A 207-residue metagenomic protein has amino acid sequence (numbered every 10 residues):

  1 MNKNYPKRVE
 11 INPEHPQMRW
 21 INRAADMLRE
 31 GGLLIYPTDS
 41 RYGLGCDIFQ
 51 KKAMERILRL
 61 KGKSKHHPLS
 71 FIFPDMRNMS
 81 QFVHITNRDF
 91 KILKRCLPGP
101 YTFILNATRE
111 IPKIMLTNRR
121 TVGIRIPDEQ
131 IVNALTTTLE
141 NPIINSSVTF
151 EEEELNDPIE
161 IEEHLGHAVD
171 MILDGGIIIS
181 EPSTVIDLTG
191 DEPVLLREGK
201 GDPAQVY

Functional and structural regions predicted by a protein language model:
M1-Y207: Active-site-adjacent structural elements in enzyme catalytic cores
